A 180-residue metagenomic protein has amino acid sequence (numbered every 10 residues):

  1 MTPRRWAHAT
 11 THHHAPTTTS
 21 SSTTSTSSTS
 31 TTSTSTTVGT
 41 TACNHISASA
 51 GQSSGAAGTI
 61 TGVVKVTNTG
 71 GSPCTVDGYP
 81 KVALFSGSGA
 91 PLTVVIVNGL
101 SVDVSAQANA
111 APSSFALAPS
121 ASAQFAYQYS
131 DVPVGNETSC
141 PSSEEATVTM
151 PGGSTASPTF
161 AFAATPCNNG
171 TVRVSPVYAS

Functional and structural regions predicted by a protein language model:
T2-P3, A9-T37: Extracellular mucin-like PTS domains
S33-A56: Low-complexity, acidic Ser/Thr/Pro/Gly-rich terminal tails and inter-domain linkers that flank the onset of structured
A57-V63, P141-S143: Short, solvent-exposed loop/turn segments enriched in Ser/Thr/Gly
V64-G70: Asparagine-centered strand-capping/turn motif at beta-strand->loop junctions
D77-A116: The feature marks short-to-medium sequence segments in extracytoplasmic or secretory-pathway proteins
S114-Q128: Short Pro-Gly-centered flexible turn/kink motifs
V132-S157: Short, surface-exposed ligand- or partner-binding patches at beta-edge/loop junctions that are enriched in aromatics
E137, T155-S180: Acidic, serine/threonine- and proline-rich intrinsically disordered appendage/tail regions
